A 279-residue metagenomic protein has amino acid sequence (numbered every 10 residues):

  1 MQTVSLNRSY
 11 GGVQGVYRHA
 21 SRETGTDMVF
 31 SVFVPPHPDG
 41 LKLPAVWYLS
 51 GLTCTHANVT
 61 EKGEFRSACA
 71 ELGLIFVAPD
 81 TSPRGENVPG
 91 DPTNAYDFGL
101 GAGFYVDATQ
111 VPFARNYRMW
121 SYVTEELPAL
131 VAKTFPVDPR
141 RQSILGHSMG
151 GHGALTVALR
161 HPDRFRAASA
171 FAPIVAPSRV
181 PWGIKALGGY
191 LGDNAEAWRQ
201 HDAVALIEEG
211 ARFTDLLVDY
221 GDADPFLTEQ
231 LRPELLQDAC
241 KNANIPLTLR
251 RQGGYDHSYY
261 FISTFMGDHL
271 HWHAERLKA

Functional and structural regions predicted by a protein language model:
M1-A279: Non-catalytic cap/lid and distal C-terminal segments of serine-dependent acyl enzymes
